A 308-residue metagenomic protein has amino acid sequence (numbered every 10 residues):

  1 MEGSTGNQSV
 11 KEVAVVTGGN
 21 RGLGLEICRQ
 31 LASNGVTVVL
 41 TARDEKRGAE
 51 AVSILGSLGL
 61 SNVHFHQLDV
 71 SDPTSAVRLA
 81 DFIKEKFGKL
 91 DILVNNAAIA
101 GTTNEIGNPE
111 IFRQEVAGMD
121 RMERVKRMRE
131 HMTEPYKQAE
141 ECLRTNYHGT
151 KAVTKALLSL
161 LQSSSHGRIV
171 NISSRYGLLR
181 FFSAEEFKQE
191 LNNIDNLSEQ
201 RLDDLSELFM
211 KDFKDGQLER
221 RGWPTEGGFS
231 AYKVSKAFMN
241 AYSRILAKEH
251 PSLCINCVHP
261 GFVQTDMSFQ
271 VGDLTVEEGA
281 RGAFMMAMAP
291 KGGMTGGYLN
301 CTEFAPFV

Functional and structural regions predicted by a protein language model:
E2-A42: Canonical Rossmann dinucleotide-binding motif of NAD(H)/NADP(H)-dependent dehydrogenases/reductases, specifically
V15, V39, D91-V94, V170: N-terminal Rossmann-like NAD(P) cofactor-binding module of classical short-chain dehydrogenase/reductase
E45-K46, Q67-D81, Y136, Y147-T150: The beta1-alpha1 cofactor-binding region of Rossmann-like NAD(H)/NADP(H)-dependent oxidoreductases
G48, A76-I83, S268, F304: A conserved hydrophobic alpha-helix of the Rossmann-fold in NAD(P)-dependent oxidoreductases
V63-F65, I255, G296: Hydrophobic/aromatic anchor residues within beta-strands of the central parallel beta-sheet of Rossmann-like
V94, G149, V153-L157, L161 (+2 more regions): Hydrophobic positions on the long internal alpha-helix of Rossmann-like NAD(P)-dependent oxidoreductase domains
I99, E105-L143, Q162-K248, H259 (+1 more regions): Catalytic loop of short-chain dehydrogenase/reductase
A152, A237, C257-T265, F269-V308: C-terminal helical subdomain
